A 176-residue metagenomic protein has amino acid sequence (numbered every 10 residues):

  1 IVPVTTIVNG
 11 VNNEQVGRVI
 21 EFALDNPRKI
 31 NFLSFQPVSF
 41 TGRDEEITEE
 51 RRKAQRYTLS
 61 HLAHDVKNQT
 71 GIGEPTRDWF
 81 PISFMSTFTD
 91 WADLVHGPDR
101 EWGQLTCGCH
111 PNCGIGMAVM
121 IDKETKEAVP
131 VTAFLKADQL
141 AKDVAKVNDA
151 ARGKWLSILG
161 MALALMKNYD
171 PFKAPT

Functional and structural regions predicted by a protein language model:
I1-T87, H110-P111: Conserved C-terminal portion of the radical SAM core fold that forms the substrate/S-adenosylmethionine-binding
P81-E101: Amphipathic alpha-helical surface "interface" segments used for docking/oligomerization or membrane association within
V95-T176: Radical SAM enzyme core and accessory elements
